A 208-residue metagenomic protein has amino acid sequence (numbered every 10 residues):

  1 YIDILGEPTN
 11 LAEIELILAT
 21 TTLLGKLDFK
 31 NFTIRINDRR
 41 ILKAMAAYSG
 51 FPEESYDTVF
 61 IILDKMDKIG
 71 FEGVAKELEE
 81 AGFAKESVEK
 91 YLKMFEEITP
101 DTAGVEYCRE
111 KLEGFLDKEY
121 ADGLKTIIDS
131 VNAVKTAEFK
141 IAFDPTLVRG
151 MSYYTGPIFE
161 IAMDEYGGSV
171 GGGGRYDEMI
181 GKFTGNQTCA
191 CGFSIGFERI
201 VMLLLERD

Functional and structural regions predicted by a protein language model:
Y1-K30, R40, V74-D208: Positively charged, Gly/Ser-enriched RNA/tRNA-binding surfaces
D28-I34, E53-D57: Short secondary-structure capping/junction motifs at helix and strand boundaries
I36-S49, D64-G70: Short, conserved secondary-structure transition motifs
F51-V74, M163-Y166: Acidic, His- and aromatic-enriched active-site or binding-groove loops in soluble protein domains that engage sugars
